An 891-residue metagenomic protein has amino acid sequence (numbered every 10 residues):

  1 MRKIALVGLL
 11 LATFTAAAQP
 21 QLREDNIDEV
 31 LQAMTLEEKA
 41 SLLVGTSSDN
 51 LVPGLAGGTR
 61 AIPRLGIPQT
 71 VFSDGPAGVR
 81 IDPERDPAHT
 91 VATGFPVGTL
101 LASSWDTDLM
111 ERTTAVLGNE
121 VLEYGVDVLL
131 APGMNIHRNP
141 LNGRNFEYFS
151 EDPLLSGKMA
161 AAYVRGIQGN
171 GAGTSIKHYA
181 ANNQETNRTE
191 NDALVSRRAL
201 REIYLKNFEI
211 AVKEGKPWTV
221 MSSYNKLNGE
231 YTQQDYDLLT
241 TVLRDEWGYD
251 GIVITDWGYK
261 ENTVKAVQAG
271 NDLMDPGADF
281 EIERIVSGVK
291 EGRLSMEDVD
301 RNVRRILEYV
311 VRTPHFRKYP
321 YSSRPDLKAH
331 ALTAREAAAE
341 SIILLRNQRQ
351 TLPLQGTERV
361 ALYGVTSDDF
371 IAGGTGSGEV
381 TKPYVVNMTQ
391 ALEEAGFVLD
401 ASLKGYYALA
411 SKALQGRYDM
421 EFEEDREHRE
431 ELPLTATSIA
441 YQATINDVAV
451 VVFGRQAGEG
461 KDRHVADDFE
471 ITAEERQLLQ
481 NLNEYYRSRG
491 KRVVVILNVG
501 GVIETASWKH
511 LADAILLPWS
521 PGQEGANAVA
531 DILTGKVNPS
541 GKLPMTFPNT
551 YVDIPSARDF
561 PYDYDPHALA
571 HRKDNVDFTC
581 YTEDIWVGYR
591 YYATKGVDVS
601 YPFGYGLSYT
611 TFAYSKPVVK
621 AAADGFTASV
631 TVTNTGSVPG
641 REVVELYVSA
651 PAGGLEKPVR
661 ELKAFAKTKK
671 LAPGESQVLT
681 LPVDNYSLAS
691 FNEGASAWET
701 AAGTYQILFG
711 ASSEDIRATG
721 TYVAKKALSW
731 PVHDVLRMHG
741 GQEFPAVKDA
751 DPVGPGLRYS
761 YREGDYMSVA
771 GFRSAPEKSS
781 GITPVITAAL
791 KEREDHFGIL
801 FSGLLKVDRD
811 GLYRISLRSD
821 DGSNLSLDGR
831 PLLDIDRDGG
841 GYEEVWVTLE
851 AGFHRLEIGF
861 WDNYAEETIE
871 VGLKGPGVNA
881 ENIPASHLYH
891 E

Functional and structural regions predicted by a protein language model:
M1-Q21: Bacterial Sec-dependent N-terminal signal peptides
K3, K39, K177, K491 (+2 more regions): A general lysine-centric signal
A16-E693, E699-F709, S713, W730-P745 (+2 more regions): Glycoside hydrolase catalytic-domain context in secreted enzymes
L344, T633-T635, S649, P682-Y686 (+5 more regions): Solvent-exposed residues in well-ordered beta-strands and their adjoining turns, especially edge/terminal strands
P617-V619, Y722, L805, V847: A structural signal for short hydrophobic beta-strand segments in well-ordered beta-sheet cores
E642, K657-E661, K669-K670, A695-G703 (+3 more regions): Acidic/polar, compositionally biased interaction segments
Q677-L679, A718-G720, E843-V845: Short beta-strand segments
I716-S729: Short beta-strand elements
